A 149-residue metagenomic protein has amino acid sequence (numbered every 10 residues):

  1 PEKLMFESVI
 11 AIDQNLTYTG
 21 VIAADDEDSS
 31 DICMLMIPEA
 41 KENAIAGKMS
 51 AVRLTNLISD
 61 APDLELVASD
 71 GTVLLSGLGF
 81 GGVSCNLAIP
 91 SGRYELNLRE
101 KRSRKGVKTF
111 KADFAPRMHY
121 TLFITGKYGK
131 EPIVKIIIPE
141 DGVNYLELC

Functional and structural regions predicted by a protein language model:
P1-C149: Intrinsically disordered, low-complexity polar regions and short flexible loop motifs
